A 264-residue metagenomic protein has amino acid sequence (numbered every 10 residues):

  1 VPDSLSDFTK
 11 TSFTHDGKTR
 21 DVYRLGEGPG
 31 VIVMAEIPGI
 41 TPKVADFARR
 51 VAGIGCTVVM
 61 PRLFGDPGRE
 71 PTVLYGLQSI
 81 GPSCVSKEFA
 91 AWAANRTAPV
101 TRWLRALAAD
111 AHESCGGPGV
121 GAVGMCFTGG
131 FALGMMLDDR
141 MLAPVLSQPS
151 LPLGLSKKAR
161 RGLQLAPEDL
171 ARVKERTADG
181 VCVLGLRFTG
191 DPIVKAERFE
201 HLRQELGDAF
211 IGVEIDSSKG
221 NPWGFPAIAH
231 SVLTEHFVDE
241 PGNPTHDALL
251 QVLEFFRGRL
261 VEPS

Functional and structural regions predicted by a protein language model:
V1-S264: N-terminal cap/leader regions of alpha/beta-hydrolase-fold enzymes, predominantly small-molecule hydrolases
